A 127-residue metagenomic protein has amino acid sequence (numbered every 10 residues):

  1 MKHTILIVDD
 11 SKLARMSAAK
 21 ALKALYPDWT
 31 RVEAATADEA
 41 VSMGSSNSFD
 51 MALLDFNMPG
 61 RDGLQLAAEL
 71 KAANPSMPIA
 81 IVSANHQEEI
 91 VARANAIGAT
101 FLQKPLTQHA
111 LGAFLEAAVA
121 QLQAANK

Functional and structural regions predicted by a protein language model:
K12-V32: Two-component/phosphorelay signaling modules centered on CheY-like receiver
E33-M51: Acidic, metal-coordinating helix/loop segments flanking the phosphotransfer/catalytic sites of two-component signaling
T36, D62-Q65: Acidic catalytic/metal-coordinating carboxylates
S42, L64-S76: Short amphipathic alpha-helix used as the core "switch/output" element in two-component signaling
D55: Active-site residues of response regulator receiver
P59: The feature encodes the CheY-like receiver
Q65, H86-L102: Alpha4 helix (beta4-alpha4-beta5 surface) of REC/receiver domains from two-component response regulators
